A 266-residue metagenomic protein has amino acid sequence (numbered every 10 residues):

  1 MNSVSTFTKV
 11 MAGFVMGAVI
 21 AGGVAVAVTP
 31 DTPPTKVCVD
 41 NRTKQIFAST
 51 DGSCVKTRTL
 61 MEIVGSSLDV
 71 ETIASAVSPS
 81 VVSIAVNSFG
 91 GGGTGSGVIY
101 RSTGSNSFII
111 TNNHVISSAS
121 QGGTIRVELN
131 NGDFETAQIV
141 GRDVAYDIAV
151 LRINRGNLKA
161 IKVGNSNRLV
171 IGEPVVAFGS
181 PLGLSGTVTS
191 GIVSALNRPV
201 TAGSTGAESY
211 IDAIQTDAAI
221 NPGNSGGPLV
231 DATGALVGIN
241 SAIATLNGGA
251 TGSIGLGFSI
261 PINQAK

Functional and structural regions predicted by a protein language model:
N2-T35, G52-V70: Glycine-rich, low-complexity segments
P30-P34, N41, S118-T124: A short, compositionally biased
C38, G52-C54, F89, A232: Functionally engaged cysteine thiol sites
D40-Q45, D51-S53, V115-I116, R155-G156: Acidic glycine-/aspartate-rich tracts in secreted/extracellular proteins
R42, T59, R198: Residue-level marker of positions within ordered structural domains that often coincide with functionally constrained
Q45-V55, G93-V98: Short, polar loop/linker segments at the starts of domains and inter-domain junctions
V64-K266: Serine-dependent protease modules
